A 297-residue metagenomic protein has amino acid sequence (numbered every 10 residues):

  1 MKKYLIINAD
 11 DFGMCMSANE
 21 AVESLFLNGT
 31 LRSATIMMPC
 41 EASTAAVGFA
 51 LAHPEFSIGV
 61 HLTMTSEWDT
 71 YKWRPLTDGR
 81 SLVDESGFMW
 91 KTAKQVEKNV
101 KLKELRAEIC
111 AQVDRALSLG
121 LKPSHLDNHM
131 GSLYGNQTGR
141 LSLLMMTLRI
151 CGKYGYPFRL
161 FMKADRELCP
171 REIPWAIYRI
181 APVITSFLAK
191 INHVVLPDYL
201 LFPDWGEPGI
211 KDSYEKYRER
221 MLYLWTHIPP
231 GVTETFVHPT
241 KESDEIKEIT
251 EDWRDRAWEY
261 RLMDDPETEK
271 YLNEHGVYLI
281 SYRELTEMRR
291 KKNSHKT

Functional and structural regions predicted by a protein language model:
M1-E67: Active-site beta->alpha N-cap acidic-glycine motif
Y4-I6, L31-T35, E55-H61, P123-D127 (+4 more regions): Structural preference for beta-strand elements that scaffold enzyme active sites
D10-F12, P39, H61-E67, G131 (+4 more regions): Active-site beta-loop-alpha junctions enriched in small/polar residues
V22-N28, A45-S57, K72-D84, S118-G120 (+2 more regions): Acidic (Asp/Glu)-rich catalytic clusters
L51-R115, L119-T138, M162-A164, L168: Metal-dependent polysaccharide deacetylase catalytic core of the NodB/CE4 family, i.e., the active-site-bearing domain
C110-I191, T226: Catalytic domains of cell-wall/extracellular-matrix polysaccharide-remodeling enzymes, centered on de-N-acetylation
I184-E219: Active-site rim beta-loop-alpha module in soluble metabolic enzymes
I249-T297: C-terminal domain-boundary segment and adjacent tail
